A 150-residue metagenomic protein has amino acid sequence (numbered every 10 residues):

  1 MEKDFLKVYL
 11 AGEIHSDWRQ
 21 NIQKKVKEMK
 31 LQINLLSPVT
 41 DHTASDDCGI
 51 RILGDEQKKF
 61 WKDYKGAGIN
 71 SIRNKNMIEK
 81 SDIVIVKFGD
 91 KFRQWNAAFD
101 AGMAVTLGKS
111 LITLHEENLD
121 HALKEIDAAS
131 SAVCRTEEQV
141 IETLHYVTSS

Functional and structural regions predicted by a protein language model:
M1-S150: Conserved catalytic or regulatory cores that recognize and/or transform ribose-phosphate-containing ligands
